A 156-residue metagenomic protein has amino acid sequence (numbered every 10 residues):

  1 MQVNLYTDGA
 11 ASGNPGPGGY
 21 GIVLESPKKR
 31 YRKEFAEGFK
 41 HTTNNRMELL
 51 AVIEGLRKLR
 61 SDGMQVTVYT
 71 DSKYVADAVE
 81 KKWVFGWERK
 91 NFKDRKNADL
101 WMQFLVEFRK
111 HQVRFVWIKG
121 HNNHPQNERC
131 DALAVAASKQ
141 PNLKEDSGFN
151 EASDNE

Functional and structural regions predicted by a protein language model:
M1-R46, E54-M64, A132, A136 (+2 more regions): RNase H-like nuclease fold core
T7-P17, I53-R129, L133, S138 (+1 more regions): RNase H catalytic domain
H41-N45, L49, K90, D94: Flexible, glycine- and charge-enriched loops at secondary-structure boundaries
